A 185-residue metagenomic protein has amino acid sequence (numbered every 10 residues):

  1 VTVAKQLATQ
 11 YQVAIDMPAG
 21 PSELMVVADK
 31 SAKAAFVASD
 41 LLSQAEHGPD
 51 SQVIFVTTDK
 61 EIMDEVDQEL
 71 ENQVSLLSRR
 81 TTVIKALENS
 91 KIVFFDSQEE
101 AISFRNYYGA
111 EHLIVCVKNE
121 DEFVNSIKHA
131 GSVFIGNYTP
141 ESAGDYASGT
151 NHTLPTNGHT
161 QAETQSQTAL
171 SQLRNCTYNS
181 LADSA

Functional and structural regions predicted by a protein language model:
V1, K30-K33, K60-E61, Q98-E100 (+3 more regions): Short, glycine-/Ser/Thr-/acidic-enriched flexible segments
V1-Q52: Conserved NAD(P)+-binding/catalytic subdomain of aldehyde/semialdehyde dehydrogenases
A4-K5, V37, E65-D67, N125-I127 (+1 more regions): Short, well-ordered secondary-structure micro-motifs
A8-Y11, D40-A45, E69-Q73, G109-A110 (+2 more regions): Short, solvent-exposed amphipathic alpha-helical segments in soluble enzyme and RNA/protein-processing domains
V27-D29, F55-T58, F94-F95, I135-G136 (+1 more regions): Short beta-strand-to-turn element immediately C-terminal to the catalytic PLP-Schiff-base lysine in fold type I
H47, F55-A130: A glycine- and small/hydrophobic-rich beta-loop-beta segment that serves as a flexible "lid/hinge" or phosphate-binding
N106-A185: C-terminal core of ALDH-fold dehydrogenases
